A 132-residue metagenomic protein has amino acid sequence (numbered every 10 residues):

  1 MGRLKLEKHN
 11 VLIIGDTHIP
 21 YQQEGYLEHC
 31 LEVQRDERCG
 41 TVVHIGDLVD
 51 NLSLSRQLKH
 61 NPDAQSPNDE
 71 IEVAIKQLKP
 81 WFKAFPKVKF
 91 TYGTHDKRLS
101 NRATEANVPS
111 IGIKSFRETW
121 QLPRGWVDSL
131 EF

Functional and structural regions predicted by a protein language model:
M1-R3, E32-V33: Short, flexible, glycine/charge-rich loop motifs used to bind or transfer phosphoryl groups or to couple energy/partner
G2-L12, F132: Beta-strand-turn-beta hairpins that frame and shape the catalytic cleft of phosphate-ester-processing enzymes
H9-N10, I14-W126: Core catalytic region of metal-dependent phosphoesterases/phosphodiesterases, especially metallo-beta-lactamase-like
